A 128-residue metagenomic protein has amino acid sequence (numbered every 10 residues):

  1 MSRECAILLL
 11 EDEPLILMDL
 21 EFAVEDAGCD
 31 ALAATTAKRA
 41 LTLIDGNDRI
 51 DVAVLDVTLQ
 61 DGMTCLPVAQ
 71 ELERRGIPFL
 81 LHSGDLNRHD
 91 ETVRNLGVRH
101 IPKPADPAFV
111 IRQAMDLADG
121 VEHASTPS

Functional and structural regions predicted by a protein language model:
M1-A6, E91, R99-S128: Non-catalytic signal-transmission and effector/linker regions of two-component phosphorelay proteins
E11: Conserved acidic carboxylate
P14-L32: Two-component/phosphorelay signaling modules centered on CheY-like receiver
F22-D26, L43, E71: Alpha-helical interaction/dimerization surfaces of two-component signaling modules
A33-V52: Acidic, metal-coordinating helix/loop segments flanking the phosphotransfer/catalytic sites of two-component signaling
D45-D48, E71-G76: Conserved phosphotransfer cores of two-component systems
D56-E73: Conserved phosphotransfer microenvironments
L80-H82: Hydrophobic/aromatic residues positioned on beta-strands within the core alpha/beta folds
